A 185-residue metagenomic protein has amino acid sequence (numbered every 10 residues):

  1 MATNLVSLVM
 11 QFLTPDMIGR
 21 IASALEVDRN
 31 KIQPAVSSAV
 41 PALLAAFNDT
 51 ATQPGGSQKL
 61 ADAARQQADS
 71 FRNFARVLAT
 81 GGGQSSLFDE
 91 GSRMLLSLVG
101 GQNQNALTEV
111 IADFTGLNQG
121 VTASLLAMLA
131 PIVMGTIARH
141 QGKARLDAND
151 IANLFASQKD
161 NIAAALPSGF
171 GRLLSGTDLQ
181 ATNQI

Functional and structural regions predicted by a protein language model:
M1-I185: A structural "flexibility-hinge" signal
